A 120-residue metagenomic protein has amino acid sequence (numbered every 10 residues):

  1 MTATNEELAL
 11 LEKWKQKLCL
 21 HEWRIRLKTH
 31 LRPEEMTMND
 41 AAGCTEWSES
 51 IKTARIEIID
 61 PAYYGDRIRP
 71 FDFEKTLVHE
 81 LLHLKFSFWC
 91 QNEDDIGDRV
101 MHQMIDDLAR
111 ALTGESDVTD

Functional and structural regions predicted by a protein language model:
T2-R24: Zn2+-dependent metallopeptidase catalytic core
H30-E57, D66: Catalytic zinc-binding patch centered on the HExxH motif and its immediate surroundings that defines zinc-dependent
E57-T76, Q91, I96: Short pre-active-site segment immediately N-terminal to the catalytic Zn-binding motif
K75-S87: Active-site recognition of the HExxH zinc-binding catalytic motif
W89-D120: Post-HExxH zinc-binding segment in Zn-dependent metallohydrolases
